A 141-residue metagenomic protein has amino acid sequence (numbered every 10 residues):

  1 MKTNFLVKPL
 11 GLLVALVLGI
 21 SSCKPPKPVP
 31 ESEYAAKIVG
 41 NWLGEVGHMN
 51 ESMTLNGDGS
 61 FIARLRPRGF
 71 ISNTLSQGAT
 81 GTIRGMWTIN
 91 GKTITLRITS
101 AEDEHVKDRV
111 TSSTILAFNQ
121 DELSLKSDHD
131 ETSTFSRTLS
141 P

Functional and structural regions predicted by a protein language model:
M1-S21: Sec-dependent bacterial lipoprotein signal peptides
C23-P141: Lipid interaction determinants
